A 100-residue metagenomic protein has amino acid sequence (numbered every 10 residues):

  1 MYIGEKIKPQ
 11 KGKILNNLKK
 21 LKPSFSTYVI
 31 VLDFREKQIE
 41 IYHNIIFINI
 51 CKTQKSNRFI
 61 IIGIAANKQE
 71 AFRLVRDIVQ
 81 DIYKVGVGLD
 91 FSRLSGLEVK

Functional and structural regions predicted by a protein language model:
M1-K19: Negatively charged, low-complexity tracts enriched in Asp/Glu with abundant Ser/Thr
N17, I41-F47, I78-D81: Short, solvent-exposed coil/turn linker segments
K19-S26, V99: A broad, low-specificity signal for short, low-complexity segments enriched in glycine/proline and polar/charged
K20, V31-R35, R73-Q80, S92-R93: A general structural signal for short secondary-structure boundary/capping elements
P23-F59: Short aromatic-glycine-(Arg/Gly/Cys) micro-motifs in beta-strand/loop hairpins
S56-I61, A66-D81: A short, charged, amphipathic alpha-helix used as a generic interaction element across diverse proteins
Y83-K100: Charge-dense polyanion-binding interfaces
